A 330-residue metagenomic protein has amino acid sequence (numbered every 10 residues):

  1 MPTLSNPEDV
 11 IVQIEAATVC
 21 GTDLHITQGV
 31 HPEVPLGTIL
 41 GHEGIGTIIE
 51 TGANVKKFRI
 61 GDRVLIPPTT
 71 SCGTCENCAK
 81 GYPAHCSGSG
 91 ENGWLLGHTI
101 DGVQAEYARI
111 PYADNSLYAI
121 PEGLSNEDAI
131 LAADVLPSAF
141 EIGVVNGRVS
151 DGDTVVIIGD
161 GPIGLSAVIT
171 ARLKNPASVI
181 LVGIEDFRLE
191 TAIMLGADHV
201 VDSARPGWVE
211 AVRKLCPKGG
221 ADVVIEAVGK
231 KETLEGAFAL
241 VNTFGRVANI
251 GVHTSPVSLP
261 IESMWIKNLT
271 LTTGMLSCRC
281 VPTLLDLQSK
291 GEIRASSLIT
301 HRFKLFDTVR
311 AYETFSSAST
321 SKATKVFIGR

Functional and structural regions predicted by a protein language model:
P2-A17, V30-A79, P121-L124: Glycine-rich beta-strand-centered segment in the early N-terminal region that forms part of a ligand/cofactor-binding
T74-I158, S296: NAD(P)H dinucleotide-binding glycine-rich loop of Rossmann-like/cofactor-binding domains, especially the beta1-alpha1
A119-P206, E210: Mid-domain Rossmann-like dinucleotide-binding core that forms the NAD(H)/NADP(H) cofactor-binding site
N146-D151, K174, E190-T270, V309 (+1 more regions): Glycine-rich cofactor phosphate-binding loops and adjacent beta1-alpha1 units of small-molecule cofactor enzyme domains
G183, G251, M275: Conserved acidic E/D residue at the C-terminus of a beta-strand in Rossmann-like folds
E235-A239, C278-R330: C-terminal hydrophobic helical "lid"/dimerization subdomain of Rossmann-like NAD(P)H-dependent oxidoreductases
R246-A248, S258-L298: Rossmann-fold dehydrogenase core element
